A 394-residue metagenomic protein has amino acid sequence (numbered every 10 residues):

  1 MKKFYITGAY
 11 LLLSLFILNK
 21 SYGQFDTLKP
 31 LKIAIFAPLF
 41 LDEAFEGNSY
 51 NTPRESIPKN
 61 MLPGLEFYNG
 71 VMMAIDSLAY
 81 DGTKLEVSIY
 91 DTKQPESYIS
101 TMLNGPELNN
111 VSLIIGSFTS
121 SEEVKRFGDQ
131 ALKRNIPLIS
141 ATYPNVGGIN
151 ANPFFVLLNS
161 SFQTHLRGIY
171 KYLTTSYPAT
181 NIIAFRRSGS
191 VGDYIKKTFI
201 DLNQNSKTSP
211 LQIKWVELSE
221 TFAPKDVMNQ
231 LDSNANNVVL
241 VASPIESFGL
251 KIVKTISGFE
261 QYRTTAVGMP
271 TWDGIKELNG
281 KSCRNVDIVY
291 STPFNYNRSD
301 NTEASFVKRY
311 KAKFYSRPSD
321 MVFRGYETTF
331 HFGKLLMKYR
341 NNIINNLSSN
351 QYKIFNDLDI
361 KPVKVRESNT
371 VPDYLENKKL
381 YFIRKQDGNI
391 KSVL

Functional and structural regions predicted by a protein language model:
K2-G8, S21-L394: Extracytosolic ligand-binding ectodomains
G8-F16: Bacterial N-terminal signal peptides
